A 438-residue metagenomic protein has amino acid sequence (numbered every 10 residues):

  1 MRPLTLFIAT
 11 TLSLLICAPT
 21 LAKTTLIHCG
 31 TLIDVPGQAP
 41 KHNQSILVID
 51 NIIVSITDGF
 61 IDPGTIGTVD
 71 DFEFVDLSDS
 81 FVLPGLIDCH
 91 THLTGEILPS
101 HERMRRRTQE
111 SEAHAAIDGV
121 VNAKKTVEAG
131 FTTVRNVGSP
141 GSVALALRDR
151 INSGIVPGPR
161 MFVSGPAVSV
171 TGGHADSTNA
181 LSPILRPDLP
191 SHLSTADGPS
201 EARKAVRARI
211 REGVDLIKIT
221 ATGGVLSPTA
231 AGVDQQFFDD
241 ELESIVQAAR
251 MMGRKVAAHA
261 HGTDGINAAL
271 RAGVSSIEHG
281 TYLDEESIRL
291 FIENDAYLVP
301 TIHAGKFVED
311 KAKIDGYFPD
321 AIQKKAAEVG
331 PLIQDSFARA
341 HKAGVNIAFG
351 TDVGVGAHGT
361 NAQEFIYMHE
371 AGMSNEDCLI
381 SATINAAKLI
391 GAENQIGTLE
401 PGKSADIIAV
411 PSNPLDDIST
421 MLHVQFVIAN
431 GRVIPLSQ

Functional and structural regions predicted by a protein language model:
C17-A18: N-terminal signal peptide c-region/cleavage motif recognized by signal peptidases
L32, G37-L83: Histidine-rich, glycine-flanked metal-binding segment
Q44, A382-I384, K388, P401-Q438: C-terminal cap of metal-dependent C-N hydrolases
S80-I155, T171-A175, D240, D264 (+1 more regions): Metal-associated gating/positioning segment near the N- to mid-region
T94-A115, T171-P190, V225-F238, D295-G330: Active-site gating loops and adjacent loop-to-helix segments of metal-dependent hydrolytic enzymes
I97-H101, A144, G173, S227-T229 (+6 more regions): Histidine/acidic-residue-rich catalytic or RNA/ligand-binding cores of hydrolases and nuclease-related proteins
R105-R107, M251, K255, D320-A321 (+1 more regions): His/Asp/Glu-enriched, well-ordered alpha-helical/loop segment that forms or immediately abuts the divalent-metal
A146, E201-L298, A327-I347: Histidine/acidic residue-rich metal-binding segments in metalloenzymes
